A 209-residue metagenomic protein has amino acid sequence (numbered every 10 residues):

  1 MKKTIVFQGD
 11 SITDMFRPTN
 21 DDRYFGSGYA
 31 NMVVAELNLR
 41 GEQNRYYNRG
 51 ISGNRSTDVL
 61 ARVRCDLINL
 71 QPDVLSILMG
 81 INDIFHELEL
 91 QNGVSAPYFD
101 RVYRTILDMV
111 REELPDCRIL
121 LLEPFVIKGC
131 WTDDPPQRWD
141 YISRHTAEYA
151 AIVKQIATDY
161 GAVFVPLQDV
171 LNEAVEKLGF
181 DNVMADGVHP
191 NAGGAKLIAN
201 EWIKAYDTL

Functional and structural regions predicted by a protein language model:
M1-S52, T57, V63-Q71: Serine-esterase "nucleophile elbow" of acetyl-processing enzymes
M32-E42, A61-L209: Alpha-helical cap/lid subdomain in secreted, periplasmic, or secretory-pathway luminal O-acyl-processing enzymes
